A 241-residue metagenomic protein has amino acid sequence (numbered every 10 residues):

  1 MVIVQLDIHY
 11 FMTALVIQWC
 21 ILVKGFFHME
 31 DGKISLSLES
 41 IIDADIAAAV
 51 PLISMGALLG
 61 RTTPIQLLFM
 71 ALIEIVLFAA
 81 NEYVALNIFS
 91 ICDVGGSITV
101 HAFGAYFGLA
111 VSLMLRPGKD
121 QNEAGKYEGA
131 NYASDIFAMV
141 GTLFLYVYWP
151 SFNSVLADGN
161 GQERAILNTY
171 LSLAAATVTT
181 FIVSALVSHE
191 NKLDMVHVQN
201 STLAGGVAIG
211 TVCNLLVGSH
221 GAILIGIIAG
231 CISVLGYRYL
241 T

Functional and structural regions predicted by a protein language model:
M1-T241: Hydrophobic alpha-helical transmembrane bundles of multi-pass membrane proteins
